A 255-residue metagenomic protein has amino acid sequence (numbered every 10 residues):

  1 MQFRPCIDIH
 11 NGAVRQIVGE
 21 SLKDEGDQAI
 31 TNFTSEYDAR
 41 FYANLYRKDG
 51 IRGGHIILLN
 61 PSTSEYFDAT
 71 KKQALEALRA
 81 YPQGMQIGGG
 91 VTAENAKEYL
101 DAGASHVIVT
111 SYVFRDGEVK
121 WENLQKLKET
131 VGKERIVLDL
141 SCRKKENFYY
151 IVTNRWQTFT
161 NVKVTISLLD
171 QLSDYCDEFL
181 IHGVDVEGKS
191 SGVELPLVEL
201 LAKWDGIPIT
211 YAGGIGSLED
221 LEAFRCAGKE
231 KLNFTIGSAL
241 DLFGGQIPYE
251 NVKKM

Functional and structural regions predicted by a protein language model:
Q2-C6, R52-G53, G84-Q86, S105-I108 (+5 more regions): Structural preference for beta-strand elements that scaffold enzyme active sites
D8, Y46, G54, Y99 (+5 more regions): Conserved, mostly hydrophobic/aromatic
H10-N11, Q16-E25, L100-V186: Conserved anion-binding
V14, V18-D68: N-terminal beta-alpha supersecondary unit
G53-K72, S111-G117, I181-S190: Glycine-rich, proline-tolerant flexible connector loops at the mouths of alpha/beta enzymes
F67-A74, K120-Q125, N161-I166, S191-E199 (+1 more regions): Charged helix-capping and loop-helix junction motifs
Q73-H106, P196-F234, E250-V252: Catalytic cores of alpha/beta
V119-T130, L221-M255: C-terminal helical cap(s) of enzyme catalytic domains, especially alpha/beta-barrels
